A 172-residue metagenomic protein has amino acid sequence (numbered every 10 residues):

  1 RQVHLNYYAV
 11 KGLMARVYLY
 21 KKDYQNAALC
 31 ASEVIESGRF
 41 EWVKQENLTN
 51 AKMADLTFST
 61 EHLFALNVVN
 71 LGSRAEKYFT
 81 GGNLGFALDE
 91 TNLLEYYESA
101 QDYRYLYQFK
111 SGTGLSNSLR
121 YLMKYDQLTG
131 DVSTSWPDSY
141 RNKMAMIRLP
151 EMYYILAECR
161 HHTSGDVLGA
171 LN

Functional and structural regions predicted by a protein language model:
R1-P150, H162-G169: Structured, solvent-exposed acidic/aromatic patches
